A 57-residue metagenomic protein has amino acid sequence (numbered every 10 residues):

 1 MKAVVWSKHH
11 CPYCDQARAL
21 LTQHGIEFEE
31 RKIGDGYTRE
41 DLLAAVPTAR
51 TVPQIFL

Functional and structural regions predicted by a protein language model:
M1-R31: Local sequence-structure signature of Cys/Sec-based thiol-disulfide redox active-site neighborhoods
Y13-A17, T38, T51: Amphipathic alpha-helical interface surfaces
K32-R50: Thioredoxin-like thiol-disulfide oxidoreductase module
P53-L57: A short, hydrophobic beta-strand/beta-hairpin element that forms part of a small beta-sheet core
